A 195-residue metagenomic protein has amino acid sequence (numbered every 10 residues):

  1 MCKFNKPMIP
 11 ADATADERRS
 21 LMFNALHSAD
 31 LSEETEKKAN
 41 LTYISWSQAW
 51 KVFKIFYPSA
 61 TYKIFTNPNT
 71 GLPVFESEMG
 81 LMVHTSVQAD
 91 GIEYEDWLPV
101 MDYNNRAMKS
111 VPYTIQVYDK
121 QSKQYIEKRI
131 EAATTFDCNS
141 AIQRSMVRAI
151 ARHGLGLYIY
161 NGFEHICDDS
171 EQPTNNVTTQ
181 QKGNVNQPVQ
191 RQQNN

Functional and structural regions predicted by a protein language model:
C2-N195: Polyanion-binding surfaces on beta-sheet-dominated domains and ring/shell assemblies
